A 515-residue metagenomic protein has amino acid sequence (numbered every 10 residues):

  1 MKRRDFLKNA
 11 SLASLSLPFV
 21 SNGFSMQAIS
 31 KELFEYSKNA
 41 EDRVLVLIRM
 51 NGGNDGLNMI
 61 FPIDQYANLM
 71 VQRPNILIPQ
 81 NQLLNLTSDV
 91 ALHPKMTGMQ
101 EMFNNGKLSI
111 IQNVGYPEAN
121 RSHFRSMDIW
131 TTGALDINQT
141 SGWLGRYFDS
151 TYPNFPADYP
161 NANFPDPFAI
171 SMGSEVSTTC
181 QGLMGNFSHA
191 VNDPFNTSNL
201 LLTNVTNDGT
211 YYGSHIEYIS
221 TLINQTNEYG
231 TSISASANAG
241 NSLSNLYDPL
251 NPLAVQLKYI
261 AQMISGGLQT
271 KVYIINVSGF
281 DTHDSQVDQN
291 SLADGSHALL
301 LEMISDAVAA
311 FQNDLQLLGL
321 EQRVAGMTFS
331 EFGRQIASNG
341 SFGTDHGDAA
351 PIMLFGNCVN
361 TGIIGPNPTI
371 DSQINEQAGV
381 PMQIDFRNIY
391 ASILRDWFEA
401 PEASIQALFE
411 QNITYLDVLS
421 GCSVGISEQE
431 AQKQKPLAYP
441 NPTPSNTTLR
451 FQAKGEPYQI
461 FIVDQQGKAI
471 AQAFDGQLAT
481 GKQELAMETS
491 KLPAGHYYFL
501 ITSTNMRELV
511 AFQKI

Functional and structural regions predicted by a protein language model:
K2-D306, A310-L318, A337, P351 (+1 more regions): Feature for exported/extracytoplasmic and membrane-associated proteins, marking the mature portion
G52, D284, R334, P444 (+1 more regions): Short, glycine/acidic-enriched loop or turn micro-motifs at the edges of active sites
I63-Y66, T344-H346, A479: Glycine-rich, phosphate-binding/catalytic loops in enzymes
T270-V272, E321, F329, G347-A350 (+4 more regions): Active-site lining segments that contact anionic ligands and/or coordinate catalytic metals
I275, E331, N441: Conserved hydrophobic/aromatic pocket- or pore-lining residues that grip, position, or stack substrates in active sites
D314-L318, Q322, G326-D345, M353: Hydrophobic alpha-helical bundle architecture
G421-Q432: Low-complexity, Pro/Thr/Ser/Gly/Ala-rich linker/spacer regions in secreted, extracellular modular proteins
E430-Y439, T443-I515: C-terminal outer-membrane/trafficking sorting elements
